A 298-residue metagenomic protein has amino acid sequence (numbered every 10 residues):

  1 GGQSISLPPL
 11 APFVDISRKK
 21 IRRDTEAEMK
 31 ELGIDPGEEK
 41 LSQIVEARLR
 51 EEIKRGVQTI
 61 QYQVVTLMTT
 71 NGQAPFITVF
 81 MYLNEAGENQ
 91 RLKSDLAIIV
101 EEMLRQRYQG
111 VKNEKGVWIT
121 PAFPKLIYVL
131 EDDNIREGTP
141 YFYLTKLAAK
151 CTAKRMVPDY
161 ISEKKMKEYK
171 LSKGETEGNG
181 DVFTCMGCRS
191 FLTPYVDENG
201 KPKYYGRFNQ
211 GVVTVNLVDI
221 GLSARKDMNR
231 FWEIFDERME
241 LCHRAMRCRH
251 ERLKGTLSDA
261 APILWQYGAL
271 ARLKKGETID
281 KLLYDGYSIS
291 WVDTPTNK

Functional and structural regions predicted by a protein language model:
G1-T294: Conserved catalytic cores of very large enzyme subunits
